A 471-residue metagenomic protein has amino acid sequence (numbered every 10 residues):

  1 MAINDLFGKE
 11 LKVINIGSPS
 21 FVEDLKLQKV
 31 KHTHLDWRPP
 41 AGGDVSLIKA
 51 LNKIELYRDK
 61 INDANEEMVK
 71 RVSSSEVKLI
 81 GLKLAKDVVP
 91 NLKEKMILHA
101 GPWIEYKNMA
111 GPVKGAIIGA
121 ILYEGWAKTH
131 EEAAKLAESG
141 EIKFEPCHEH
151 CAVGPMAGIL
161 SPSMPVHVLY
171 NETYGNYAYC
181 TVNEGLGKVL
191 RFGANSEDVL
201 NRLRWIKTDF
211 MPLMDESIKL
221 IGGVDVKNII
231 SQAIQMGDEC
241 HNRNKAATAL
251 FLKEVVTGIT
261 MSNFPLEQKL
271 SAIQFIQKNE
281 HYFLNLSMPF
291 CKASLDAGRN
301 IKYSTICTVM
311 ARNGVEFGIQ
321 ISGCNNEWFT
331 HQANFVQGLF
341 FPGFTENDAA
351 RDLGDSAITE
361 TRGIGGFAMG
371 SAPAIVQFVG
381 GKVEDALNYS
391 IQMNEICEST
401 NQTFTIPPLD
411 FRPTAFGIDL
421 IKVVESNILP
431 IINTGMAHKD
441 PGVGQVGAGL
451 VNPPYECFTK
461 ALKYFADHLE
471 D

Functional and structural regions predicted by a protein language model:
A2-D471: Anaerobic metallocofactor- and corrinoid-dependent redox/one-carbon enzyme cores, especially those from methanogenesis
